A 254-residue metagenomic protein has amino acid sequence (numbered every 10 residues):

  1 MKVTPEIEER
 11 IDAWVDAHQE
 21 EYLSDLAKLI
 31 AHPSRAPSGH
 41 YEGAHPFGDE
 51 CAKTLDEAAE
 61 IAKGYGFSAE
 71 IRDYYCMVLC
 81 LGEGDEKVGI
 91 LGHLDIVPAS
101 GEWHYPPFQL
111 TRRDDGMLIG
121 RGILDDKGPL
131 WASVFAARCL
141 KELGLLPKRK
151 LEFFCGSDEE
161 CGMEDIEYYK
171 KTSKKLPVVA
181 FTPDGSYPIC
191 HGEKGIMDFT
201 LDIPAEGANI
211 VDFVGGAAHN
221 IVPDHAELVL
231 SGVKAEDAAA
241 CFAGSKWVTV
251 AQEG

Functional and structural regions predicted by a protein language model:
K2-L91, I96-S100: N-terminal helical capping/dimerization or prosegment-like subdomains of hydrolases acting on amide or phosphate bonds
A27, A59, W131-R138, E167 (+2 more regions): Predominant activation on well-ordered alpha-helical scaffold segments within soluble catalytic domains
G39-E42, G122-I123, E164: Short acidic, glycine/proline-rich loop/turn micro-motifs
S68, K87-C155, C161: Active-site metal-coordination/substrate-binding segment of hydrolases, especially metallo-dependent peptidases
M77-C80, D115-G120, V248, G254: Generic recognition of long tandem-repeat/solenoid scaffolds
C80, G156, V229-S231: Short hydrophobic/aromatic beta-strand micro-patches that form the beta-sheet surface supporting nucleotide- or nucleic
G84-V88, D114-D115, P147-L151, K174-V178 (+2 more regions): Short coil/turn connectors at secondary-structure junctions
E160, I166-G254: Midchain, well-structured core segments that form catalytic/ion-binding scaffolds
